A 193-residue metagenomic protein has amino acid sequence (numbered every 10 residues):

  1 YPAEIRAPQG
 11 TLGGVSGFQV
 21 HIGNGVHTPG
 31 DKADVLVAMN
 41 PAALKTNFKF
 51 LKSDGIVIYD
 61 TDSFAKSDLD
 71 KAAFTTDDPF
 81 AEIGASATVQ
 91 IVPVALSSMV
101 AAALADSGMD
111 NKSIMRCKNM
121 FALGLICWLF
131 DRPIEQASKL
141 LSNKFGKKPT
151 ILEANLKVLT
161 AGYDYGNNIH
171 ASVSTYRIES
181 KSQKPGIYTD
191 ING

Functional and structural regions predicted by a protein language model:
Y1-G193: Active-site cofactor/cluster-binding pocket
